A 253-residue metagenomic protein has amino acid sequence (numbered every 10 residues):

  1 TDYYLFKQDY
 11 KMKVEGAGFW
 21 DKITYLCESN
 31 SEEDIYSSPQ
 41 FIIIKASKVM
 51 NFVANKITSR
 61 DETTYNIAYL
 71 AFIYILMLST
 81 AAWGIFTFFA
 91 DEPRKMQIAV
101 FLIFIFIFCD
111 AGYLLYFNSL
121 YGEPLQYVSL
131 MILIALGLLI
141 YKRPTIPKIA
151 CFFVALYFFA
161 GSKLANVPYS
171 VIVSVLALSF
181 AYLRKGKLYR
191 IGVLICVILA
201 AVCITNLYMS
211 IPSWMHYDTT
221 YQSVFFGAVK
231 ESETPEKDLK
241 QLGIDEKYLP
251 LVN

Functional and structural regions predicted by a protein language model:
T1-I67: TM-lumen/periplasm interface segments of multi-pass membrane proteins, especially the first transmembrane helix
D2-E32, I211-N253: Membrane-proximal stem/loop segments at transmembrane-domain junctions that anchor or position
P39-E231: Hydrophobic transmembrane helix bundles of membrane-integrated enzymes that assemble and modify cell-envelope
